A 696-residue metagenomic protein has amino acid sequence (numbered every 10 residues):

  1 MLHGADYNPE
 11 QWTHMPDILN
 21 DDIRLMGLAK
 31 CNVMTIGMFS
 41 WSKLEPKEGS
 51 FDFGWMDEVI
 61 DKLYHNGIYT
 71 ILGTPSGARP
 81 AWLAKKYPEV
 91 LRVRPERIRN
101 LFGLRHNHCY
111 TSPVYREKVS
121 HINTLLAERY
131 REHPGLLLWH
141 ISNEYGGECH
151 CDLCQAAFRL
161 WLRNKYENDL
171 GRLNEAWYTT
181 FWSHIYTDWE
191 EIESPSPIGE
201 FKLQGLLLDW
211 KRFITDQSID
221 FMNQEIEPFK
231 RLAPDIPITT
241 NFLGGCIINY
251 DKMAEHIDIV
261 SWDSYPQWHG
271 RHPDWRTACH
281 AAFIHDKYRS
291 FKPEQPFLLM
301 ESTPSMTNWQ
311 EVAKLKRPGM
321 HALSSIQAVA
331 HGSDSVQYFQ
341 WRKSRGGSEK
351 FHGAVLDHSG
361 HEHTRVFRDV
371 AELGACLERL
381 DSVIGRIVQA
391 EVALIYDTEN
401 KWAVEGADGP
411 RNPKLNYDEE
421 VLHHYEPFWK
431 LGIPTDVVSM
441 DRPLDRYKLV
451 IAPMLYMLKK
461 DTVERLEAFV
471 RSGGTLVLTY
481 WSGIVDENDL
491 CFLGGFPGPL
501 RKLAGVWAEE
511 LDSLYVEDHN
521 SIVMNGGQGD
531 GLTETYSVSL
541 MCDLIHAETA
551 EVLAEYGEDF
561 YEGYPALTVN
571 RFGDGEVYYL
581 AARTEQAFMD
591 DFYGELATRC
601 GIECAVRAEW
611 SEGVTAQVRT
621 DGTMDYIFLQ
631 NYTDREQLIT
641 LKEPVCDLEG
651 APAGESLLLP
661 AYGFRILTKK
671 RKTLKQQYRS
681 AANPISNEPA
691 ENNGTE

Functional and structural regions predicted by a protein language model:
M1-H3, K30-N32, Y64-T70, E132-L137 (+6 more regions): Short, well-ordered coil/turn segments that N-cap beta-strands
H3-T13, F39-G54, L101-S120, S142-C149 (+6 more regions): The substrate-binding groove and active-site-proximal loops of carbohydrate-active enzymes, especially glycoside
A5, M26, M34, L63 (+8 more regions): Conserved, mostly hydrophobic/aromatic
W12-G27, H121-I122, L243-K252, R317-S325: Short, acidic/polar
N20-L28, T35-I98, A127, E225-L232 (+1 more regions): Aromatic-lined substrate-binding rim segments of carbohydrate-active enzymes
R97-I259, D263-G270, D274-F283, K287: Polysaccharide-binding and catalytic clefts of secreted carbohydrate-active enzymes
W189-I192, D235, Y265-E696: Carbohydrate-binding surfaces of carbohydrate-active enzymes
